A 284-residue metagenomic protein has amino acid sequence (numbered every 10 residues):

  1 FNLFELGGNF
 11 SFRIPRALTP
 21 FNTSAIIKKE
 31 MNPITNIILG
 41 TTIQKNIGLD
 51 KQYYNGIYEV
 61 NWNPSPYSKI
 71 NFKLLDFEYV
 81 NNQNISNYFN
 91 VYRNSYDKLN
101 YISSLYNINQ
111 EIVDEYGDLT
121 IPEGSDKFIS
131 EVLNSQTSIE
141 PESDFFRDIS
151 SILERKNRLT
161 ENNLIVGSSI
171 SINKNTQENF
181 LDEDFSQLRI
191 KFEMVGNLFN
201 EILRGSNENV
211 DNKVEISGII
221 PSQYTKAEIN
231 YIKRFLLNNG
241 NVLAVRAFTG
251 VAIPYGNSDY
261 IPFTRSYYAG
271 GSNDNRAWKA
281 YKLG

Functional and structural regions predicted by a protein language model:
F1, N71-G284: C-terminal outer-membrane beta-barrel translocator/porin domains of Gram-negative envelope proteins and their
F1-E5, T42-K51, N162, F199-N200: Solvent-exposed loop/turn segments connecting transmembrane beta-strands in outer-membrane beta-barrel proteins
N2-I43: Conserved catalytic alpha/beta cores of large enzymes that bind or transform nucleotide phosphates and polynucleotides
E5, R13, A17-T19, N63-Y67 (+3 more regions): Outer-membrane beta-barrel channels and translocator barrels
L6-R16, I26, Y54-W62, I229-Y231 (+1 more regions): Feature captures outer-membrane beta-barrel proteins of Gram-negative bacteria and organelles
L18-P20, I47, P64-P66, F180 (+2 more regions): Residue-level signal for secondary-structure boundary sites
I34-N36, K51-N55: C-terminal catalytic or substrate-handling cores of phosphate/nucleotide- and metal-cofactor-dependent proteins acting
T42-Q44, E59-N61, A252: Short, basic/low-complexity N-terminal boundary segments at the transition from targeting/disordered tails
